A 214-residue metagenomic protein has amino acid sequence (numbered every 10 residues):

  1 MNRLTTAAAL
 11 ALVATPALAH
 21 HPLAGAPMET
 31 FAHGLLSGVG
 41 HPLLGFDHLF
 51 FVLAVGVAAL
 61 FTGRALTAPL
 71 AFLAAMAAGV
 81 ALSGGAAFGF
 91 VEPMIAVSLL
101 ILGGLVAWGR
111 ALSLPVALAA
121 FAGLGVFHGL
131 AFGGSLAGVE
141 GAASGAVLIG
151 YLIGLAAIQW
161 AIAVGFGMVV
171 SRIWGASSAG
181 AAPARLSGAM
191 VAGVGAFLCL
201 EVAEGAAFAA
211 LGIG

Functional and structural regions predicted by a protein language model:
M1-L43, D47, C199-G214: Histidine-/acidic- and/or cysteine-rich, low-complexity loops and terminal segments associated with membrane
A19, G45-H48, L100, V126-H128 (+1 more regions): Divalent metal-coordination and catalytic microenvironments
A24-F31, A86-M94, G133-L152, E201-G214: Interfacial helix-loop-helix junctions of multi-pass membrane proteins
L35, V39, L73-A74, L100 (+2 more regions): Residue-level signature of the transmembrane alpha-helical core of multi-pass small-molecule transporters
L49-A59, V106, A117-G125, A131-G141: Generic transmembrane alpha-helix signature in multi-pass membrane proteins, especially transporters/channels
G56-E92, A142-R172, A184: A small-residue-rich subset of transmembrane alpha-helices
L66-A75, V91-S98, L114-V126: Cytoplasmic-side transmembrane-helix entry/capping segments in multi-pass membrane proteins
A184-G205: Final/C-terminal transmembrane alpha-helix of multipass membrane proteins
